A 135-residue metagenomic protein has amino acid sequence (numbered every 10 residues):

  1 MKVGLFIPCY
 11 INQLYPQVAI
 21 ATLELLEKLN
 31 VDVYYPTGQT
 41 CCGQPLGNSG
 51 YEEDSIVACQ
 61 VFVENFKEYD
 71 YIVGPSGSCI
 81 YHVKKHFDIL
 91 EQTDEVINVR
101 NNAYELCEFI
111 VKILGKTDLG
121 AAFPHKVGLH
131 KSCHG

Functional and structural regions predicted by a protein language model:
M1-G135: Iron-sulfur cluster-binding electron-transfer modules in prokaryotic oxidoreductases
